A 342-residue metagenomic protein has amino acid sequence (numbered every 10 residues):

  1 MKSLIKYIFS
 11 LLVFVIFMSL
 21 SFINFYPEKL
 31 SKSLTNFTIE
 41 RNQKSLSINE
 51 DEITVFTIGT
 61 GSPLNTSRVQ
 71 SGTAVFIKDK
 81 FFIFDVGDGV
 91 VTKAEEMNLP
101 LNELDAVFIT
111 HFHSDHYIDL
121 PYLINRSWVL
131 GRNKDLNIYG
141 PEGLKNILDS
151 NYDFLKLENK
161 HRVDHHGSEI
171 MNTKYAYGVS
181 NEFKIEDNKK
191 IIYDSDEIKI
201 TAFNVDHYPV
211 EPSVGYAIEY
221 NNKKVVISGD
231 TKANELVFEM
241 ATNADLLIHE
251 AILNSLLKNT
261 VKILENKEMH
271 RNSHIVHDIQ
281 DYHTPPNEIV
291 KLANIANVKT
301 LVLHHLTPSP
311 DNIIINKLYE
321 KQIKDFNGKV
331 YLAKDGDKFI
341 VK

Functional and structural regions predicted by a protein language model:
K2-I23, G215, K224, K232-K334: Cap/insert and terminal regions of metallo-dependent hydrolase folds
K2-V226, I315-V341: Binuclear metal-dependent hydrolase catalytic cores
L247, V341-K342: Short, solvent-exposed mixed-charge patches
